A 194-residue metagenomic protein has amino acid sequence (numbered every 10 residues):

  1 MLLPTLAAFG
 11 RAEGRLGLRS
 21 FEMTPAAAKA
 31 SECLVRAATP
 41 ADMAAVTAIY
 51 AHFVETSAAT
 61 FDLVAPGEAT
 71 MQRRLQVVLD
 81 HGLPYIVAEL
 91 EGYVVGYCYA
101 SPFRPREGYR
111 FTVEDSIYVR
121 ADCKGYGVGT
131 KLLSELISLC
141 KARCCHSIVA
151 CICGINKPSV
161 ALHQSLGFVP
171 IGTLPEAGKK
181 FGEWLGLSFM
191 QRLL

Functional and structural regions predicted by a protein language model:
L3-P4, R15-L16, F21: N-terminal basic, low-structured, amphipathic or hydrophobic segments
F9, A65-D122, L133-S134, L193-L194: Acetyl-CoA-dependent GNAT
C33, Y93-Y97, L185: Glycine-rich phosphate/pyrophosphate-binding loop shared by adenosine-nucleotide-utilizing enzymes
L34-V46: A short beta-loop-alpha structural element at the N-terminal edge of CoA-dependent acyl/N-acetyltransferase catalytic
T47-L75: Conserved GNAT-fold acetyl-CoA-binding loop/helix
Y99-P102, E107, V149-I152, Q164 (+1 more regions): Conserved catalytic-core motifs of GNAT/GCN5-like acyltransferases
G125-L139, K157, A161-S165: Conserved acetyl-CoA-binding loop-helix of GNAT-fold acetyltransferases
C140-I152: Conserved GNAT acetyl-CoA-binding A-motif
